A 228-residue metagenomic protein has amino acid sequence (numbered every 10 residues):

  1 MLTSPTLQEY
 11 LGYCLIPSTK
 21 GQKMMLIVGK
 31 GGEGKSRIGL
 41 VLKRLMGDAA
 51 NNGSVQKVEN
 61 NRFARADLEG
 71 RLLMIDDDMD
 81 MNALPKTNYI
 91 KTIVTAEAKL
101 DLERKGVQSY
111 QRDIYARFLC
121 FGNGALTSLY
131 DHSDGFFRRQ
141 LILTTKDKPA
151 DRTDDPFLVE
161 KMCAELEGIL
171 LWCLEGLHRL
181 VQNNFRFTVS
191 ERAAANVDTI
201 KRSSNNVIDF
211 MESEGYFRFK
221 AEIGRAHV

Functional and structural regions predicted by a protein language model:
M1-R225: Feature primarily recognizes SF3-like P-loop helicase cores of small DNA viruses
